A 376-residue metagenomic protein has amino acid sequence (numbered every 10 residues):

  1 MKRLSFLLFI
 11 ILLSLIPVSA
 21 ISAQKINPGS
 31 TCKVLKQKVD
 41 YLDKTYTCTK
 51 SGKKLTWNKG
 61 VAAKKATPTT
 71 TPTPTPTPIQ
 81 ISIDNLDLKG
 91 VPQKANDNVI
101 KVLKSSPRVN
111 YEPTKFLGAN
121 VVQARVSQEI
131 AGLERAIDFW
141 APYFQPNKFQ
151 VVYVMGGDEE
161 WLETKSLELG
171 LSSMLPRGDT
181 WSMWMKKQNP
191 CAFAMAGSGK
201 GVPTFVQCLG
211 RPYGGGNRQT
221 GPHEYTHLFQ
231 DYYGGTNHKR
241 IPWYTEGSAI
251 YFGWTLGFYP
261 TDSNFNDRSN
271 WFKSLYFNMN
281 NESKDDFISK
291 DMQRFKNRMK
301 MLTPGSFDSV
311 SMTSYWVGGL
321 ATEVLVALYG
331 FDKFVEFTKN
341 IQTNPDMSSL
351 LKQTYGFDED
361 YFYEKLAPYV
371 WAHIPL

Functional and structural regions predicted by a protein language model:
M1-L4: Positively charged n-region of N-terminal signal peptides that target proteins for export
L8-I16: Bacterial N-terminal signal peptides
I16-K25: Sec-dependent signal peptide cleavage junction
A20, Y276-D360, W371: Active-site-proximal alpha-helical
L42-K50: Extracellular disulfide-bonded cysteine-rich modules/repeats
A66-P78: Extracellular mucin-like PTS domains
P76-G214, R218-Q219, G356-Y363, V370-I374: Non-catalytic architectural context of zinc metalloproteases
P190-K284: Zinc-dependent metallopeptidase catalytic helix centered on the HExxH motif and its immediate flanking segment
